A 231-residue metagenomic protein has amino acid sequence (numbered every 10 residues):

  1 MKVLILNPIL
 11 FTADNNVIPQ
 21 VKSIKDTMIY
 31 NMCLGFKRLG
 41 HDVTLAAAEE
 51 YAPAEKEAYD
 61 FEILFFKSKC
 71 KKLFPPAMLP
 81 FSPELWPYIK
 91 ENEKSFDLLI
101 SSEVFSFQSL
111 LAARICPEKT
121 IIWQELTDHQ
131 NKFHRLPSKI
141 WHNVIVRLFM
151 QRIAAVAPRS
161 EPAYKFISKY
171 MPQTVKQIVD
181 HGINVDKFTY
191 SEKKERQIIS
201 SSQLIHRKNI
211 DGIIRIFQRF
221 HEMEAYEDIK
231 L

Functional and structural regions predicted by a protein language model:
M1-Y51, K94: N-terminal subdomain of nucleotide-sugar transferases
V3-L4, L98-I100, A113-N131, V146 (+1 more regions): Active-site proximal beta-strand in glycosyltransferases
L4, A157, E192-K208, G212-R219: Conserved donor-binding/catalytic core segment of Leloir-type glycosyltransferases
T12, K72-F74, F107, T120-S138 (+1 more regions): A short, histidine- and acid-enriched strand-loop-helix "catalytic/donor-clamping" loop that lines the nucleotide-sugar
Y30-L34, K139-V156, Y170: Membrane-proximal helix-turn-helix segments that form the acceptor-binding/catalytic region of lipid-linked
D42, I210, I214-L231: A conserved nucleotide-sugar
Y88-Q108, I121: Short N-terminal targeting/anchoring amphipathic segment
P162, G182, K194: Carbohydrate-associated surface elements
